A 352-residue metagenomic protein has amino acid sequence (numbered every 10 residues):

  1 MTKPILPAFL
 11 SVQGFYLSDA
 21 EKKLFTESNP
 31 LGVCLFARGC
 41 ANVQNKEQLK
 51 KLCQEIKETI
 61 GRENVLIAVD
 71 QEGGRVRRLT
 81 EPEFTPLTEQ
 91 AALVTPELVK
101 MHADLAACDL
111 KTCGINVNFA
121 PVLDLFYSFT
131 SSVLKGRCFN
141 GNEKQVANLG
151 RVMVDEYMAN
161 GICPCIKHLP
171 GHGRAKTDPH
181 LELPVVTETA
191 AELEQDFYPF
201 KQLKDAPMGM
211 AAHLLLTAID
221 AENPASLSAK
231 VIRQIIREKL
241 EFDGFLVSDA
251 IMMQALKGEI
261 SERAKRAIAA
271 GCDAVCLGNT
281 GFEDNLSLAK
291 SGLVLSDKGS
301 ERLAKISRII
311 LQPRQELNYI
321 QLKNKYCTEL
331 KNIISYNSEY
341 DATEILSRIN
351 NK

Functional and structural regions predicted by a protein language model:
M1-V65, G73-E81, R348-K352: N-terminal hydrophobic targeting/anchoring segments and the immediately downstream early-domain regions of hydrolases
L10-S11, L17, C40-T59, V65 (+3 more regions): Second-shell residues forming the walls of enzyme active-site clefts
T26, K111, I268-A269: Non-catalytic positions within long, well-ordered alpha-helices that form the structural scaffold/packing of enzyme
L31, N116-V117, P207, D273: Short acidic/polar active-site loop segments enriched in Thr and Asp
N45-K51, A92-C108, G141-N148, A191-E194: Glycine-rich anion/phosphate-binding loops
K57-F84, H102-F126, V146, V154-P170: Glycine-rich, aromatic-flanked loop segments that form ligand/cofactor-binding clefts across common enzyme folds
R78-L93, S128-F139, D178-L181: Surface-exposed, active-site-proximal loop segments in enzymatic domains
V294-K352: Extended, intrinsically disordered, low-complexity segments
